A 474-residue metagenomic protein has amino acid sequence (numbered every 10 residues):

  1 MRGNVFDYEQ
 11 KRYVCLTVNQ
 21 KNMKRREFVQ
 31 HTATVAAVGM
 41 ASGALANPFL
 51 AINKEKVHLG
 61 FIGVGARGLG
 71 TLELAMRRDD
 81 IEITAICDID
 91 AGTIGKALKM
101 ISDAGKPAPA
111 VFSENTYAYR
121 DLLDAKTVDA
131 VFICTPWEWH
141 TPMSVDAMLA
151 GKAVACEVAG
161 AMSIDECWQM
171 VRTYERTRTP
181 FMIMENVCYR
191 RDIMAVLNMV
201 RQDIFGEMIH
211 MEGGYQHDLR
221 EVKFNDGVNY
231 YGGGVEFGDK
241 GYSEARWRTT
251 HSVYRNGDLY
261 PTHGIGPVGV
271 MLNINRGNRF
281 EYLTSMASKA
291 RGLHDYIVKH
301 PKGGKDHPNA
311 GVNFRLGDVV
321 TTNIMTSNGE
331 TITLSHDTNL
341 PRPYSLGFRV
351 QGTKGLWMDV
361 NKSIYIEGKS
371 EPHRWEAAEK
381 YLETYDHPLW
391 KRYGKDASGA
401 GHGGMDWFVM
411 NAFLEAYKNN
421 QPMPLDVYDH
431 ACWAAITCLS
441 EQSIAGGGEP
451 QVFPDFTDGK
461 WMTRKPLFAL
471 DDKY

Functional and structural regions predicted by a protein language model:
G3-C156, W168-P180: N-terminal glycine-/serine-/threonine-rich beta1-alpha1-beta2 phosphate-ribose binding loop of Rossmann-like
V29, L98, R120-L123, S144-V145 (+6 more regions): Non-transmembrane alpha-helical segments in soluble domains of secreted/periplasmic/extracellular proteins
H31, G70, G269, P341-Y474: C-terminal helical cap and adjacent loop that interface with cofactors, partners, or active-site loops
G63, R67, T177-M182, V187-N313: Predominantly a Rossmann-like dinucleotide-binding segment in NAD(P)-dependent oxidoreductases
A97-K99, M194-V196, E221-G227, H294-V298 (+3 more regions): Short aromatic-enriched loop/helix-cap "lid" or pocket-rim segments at secondary-structure transitions that line
T322-N328, G352: Active-site beta-strand termini and strand-to-loop segments that position acidic
